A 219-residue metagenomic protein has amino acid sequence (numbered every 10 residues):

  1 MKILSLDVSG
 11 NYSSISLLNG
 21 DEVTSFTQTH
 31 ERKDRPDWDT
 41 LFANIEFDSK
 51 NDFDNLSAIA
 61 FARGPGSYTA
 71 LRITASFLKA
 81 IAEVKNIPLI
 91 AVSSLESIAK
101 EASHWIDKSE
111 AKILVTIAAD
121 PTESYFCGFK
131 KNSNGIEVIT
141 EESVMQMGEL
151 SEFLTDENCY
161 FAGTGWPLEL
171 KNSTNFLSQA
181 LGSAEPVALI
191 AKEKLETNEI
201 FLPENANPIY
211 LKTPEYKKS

Functional and structural regions predicted by a protein language model:
M1-P65: N-terminal beta-alpha supersecondary unit
S9-N11, T122, E204-N205: Short, basic and Ser/Thr-rich N-terminal targeting/leader segments
D21-E22, H30-K33, P88-G182, Y210 (+1 more regions): Surface "functional belts" at beta-alpha junctions
W38-I45, S49, I98-A102, L150 (+2 more regions): Generic hydrophobic alpha-helical segments
I45-S49, L78, V84, A102 (+1 more regions): Stable alpha-helical structural segments in soluble proteins, enriched in small hydrophobic residues
A58-S94: DPxDG-like acidic metal-binding loop motif
F176-S219: Acyltransferase
